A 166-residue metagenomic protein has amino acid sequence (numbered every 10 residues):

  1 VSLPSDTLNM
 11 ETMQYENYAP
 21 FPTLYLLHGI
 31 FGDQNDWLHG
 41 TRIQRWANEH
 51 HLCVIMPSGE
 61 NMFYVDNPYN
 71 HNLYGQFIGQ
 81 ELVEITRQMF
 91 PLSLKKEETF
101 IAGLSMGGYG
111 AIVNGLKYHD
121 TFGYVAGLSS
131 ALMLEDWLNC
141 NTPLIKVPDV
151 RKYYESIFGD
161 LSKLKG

Functional and structural regions predicted by a protein language model:
V1-G166: Non-catalytic cap/lid and distal C-terminal segments of serine-dependent acyl enzymes
